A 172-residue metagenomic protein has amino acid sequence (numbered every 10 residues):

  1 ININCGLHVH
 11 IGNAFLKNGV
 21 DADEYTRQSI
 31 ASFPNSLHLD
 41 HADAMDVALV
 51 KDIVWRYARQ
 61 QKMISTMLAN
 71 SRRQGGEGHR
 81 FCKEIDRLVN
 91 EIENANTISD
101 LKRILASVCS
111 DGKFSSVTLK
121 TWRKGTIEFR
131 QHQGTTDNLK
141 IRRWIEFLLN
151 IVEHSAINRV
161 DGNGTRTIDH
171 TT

Functional and structural regions predicted by a protein language model:
I1-L7, A14-A22: Histidine-dependent nucleotide/RNA phosphoesterase domain, centered on the 2H-phosphoesterase fold with its duplicated
I1-N2, V9, V50, T172: Short intrinsically disordered, low-complexity coil segments enriched in acidic
L7-I11, F129-Q131: A structural signal for short, well-ordered beta-strand segments
L16, D21-T172: C-terminal accessory/tail domains of diverse enzymes
